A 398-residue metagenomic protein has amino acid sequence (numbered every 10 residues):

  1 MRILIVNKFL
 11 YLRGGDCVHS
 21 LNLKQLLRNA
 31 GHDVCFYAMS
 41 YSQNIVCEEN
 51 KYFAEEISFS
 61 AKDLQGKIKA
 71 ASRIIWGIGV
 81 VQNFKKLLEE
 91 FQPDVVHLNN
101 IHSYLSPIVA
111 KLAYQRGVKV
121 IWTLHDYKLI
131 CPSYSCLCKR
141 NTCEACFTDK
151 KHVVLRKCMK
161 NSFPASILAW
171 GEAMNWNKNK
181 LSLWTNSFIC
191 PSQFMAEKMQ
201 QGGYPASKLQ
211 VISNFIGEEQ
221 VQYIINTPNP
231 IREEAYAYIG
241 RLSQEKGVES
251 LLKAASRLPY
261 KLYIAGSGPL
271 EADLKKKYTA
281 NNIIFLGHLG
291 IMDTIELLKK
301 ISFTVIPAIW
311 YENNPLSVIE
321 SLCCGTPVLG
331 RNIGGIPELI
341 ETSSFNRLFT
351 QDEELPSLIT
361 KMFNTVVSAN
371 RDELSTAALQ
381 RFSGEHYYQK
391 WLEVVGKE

Functional and structural regions predicted by a protein language model:
M1-Q43, R116-K119, K253-S256: N-terminal subdomain of nucleotide-sugar transferases
V18, E234, Y238-R257, P269-A272: A conserved mid-protein helix/loop that constitutes part of the nucleotide-sugar donor-binding site
I75, E353, V367-G396: A charged, aromatic-enriched C-terminal amphipathic alpha-helix characteristic of glycosyltransferases across folds
Q115, K128, E144-S187: Membrane-proximal helix-turn-helix segments that form the acceptor-binding/catalytic region of lipid-linked
F194, F215: Carbohydrate-associated surface elements
A272-M292: Nucleotide-activated donor-binding/catalytic signature segment of Leloir-type glycosyltransferases, i.e., the conserved
P327-G330: Short hydrophobic beta-strand element within catalytic cores of glycosyltransferases and related nucleotide-activated
T342-E354, K361-V367: Conserved acidic donor-binding segment of nucleotide-sugar-dependent glycosyltransferases
